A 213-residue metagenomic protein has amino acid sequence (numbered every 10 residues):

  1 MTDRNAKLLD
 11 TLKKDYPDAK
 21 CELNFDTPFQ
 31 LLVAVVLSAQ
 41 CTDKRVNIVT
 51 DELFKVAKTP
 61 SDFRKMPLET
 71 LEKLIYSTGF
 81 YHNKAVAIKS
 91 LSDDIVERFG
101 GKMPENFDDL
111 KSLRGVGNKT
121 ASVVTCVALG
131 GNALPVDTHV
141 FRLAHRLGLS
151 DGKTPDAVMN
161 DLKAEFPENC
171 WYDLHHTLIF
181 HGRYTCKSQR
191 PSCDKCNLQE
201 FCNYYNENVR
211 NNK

Functional and structural regions predicted by a protein language model:
T2-N212: Catalytic cores of DNA base-excision repair glycosylases
